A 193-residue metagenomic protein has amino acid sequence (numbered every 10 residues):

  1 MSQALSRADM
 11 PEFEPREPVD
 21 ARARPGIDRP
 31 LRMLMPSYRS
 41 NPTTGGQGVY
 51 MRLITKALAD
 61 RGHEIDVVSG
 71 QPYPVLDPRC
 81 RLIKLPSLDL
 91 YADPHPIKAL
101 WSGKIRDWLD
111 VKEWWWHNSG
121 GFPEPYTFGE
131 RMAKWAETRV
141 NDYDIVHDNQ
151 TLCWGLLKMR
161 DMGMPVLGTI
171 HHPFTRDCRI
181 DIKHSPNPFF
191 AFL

Functional and structural regions predicted by a protein language model:
S2-R7, P11-E12, E17-L31, D66-R131 (+1 more regions): A conserved catalytic-core segment of Leloir-type glycosyltransferases
M33, I145-D148, R160-R179: Active-site proximal beta-strand in glycosyltransferases
S37, S69-Q71, I170: Short beta-strand/turn micro-motifs composed of small residues that flank or help shape donor/cofactor-binding pockets
Q47-L58: Short amphipathic alpha-helix
R61-I65, Y143: A generic structural motif
A92-P96, R176-K183: Short, charged, surface-exposed secondary-structure boundary motifs
K134-E137, F174, S185-L193: Membrane-proximal helix-turn-helix segments that form the acceptor-binding/catalytic region of lipid-linked
N149-W154: Short, solvent-exposed amphipathic helices
